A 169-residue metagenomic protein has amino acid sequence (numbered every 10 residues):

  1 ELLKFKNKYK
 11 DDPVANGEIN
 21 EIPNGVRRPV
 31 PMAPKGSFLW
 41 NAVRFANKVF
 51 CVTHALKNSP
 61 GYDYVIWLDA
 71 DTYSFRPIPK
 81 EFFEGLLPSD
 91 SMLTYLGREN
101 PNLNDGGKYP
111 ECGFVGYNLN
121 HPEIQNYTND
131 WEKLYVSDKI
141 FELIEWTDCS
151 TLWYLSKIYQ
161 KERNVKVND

Functional and structural regions predicted by a protein language model:
E1-K4, L93-E99, F141-T147, D169: A generic structural motif
E1-P60: Active-site-proximal specificity loops/subdomain of glycosyltransferases
W40, F45-L96: GT-A fold catalytic core of metal-dependent nucleotide-sugar glycosyltransferases, centered on the diacidic
N41-F45, D105-K108, F141-D148: Aromatic-acidic/polar surface patches that form glycan- and anion
K48, L68, P110-G113, D148: Residues that flank catalytic or metal-binding motifs in active/ligand-binding sites
S74-P77, F82-F83, N102-G107, E123-Q125: Short catalytic/ligand-binding loop motif for oxyanion handling, primarily in non-cytosolic enzymes, centered on
S89-G113: A short, conserved beta-to-alpha structural element at the edge of catalytic cores that scaffolds binding
C112-D169: Catalytic core and acceptor-binding pocket of nucleotide-sugar-dependent glycosyltransferases
